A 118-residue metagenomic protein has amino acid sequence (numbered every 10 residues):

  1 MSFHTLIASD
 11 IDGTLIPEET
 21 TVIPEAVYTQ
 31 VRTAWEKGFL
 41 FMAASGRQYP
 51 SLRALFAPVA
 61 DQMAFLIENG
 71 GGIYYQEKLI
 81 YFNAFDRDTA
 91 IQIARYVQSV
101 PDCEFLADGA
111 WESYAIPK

Functional and structural regions predicted by a protein language model:
M1-S2, V100: Glycine-rich phosphate-binding loop signature in dinucleotide/nucleotide-binding domains
S2-F3, D61: Short loop/turn motifs at secondary-structure junctions
F3-T20, I93: Asp-based phosphoryl-transfer active-site loop
E25-K118: Active-site phosphate-binding/coordination module
